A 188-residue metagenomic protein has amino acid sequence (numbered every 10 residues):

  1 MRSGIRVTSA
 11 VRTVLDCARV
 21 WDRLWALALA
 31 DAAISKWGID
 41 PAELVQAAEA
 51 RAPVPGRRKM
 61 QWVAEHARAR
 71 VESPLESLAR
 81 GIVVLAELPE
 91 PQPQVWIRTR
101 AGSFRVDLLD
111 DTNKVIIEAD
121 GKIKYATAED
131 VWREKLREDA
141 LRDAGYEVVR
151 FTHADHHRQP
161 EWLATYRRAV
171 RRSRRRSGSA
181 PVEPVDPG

Functional and structural regions predicted by a protein language model:
M1-P41: Hydrophobic alpha-helical segments and helix pairs
I34-G188: Surface segments flanking catalytic/ligand-binding clefts of nucleic-acid enzymes
